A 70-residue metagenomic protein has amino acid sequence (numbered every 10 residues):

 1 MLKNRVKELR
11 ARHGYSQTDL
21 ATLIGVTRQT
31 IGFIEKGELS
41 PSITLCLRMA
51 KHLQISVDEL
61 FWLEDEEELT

Functional and structural regions predicted by a protein language model:
N4-L23: Short basic helix-loop element that most often maps to the first helix and adjoining turn of HTH DNA-binding modules
V6, L20-A21, I31-I34, L60: Conserved hydrophobic/aromatic packing and binding residues within compact polymer-binding modules
Q17, R28, C46: Helix-turn-helix DNA-binding elements, focusing on the entry/boundary residues of the two helices that contact DNA
V26-L39: Recognition helix of helix-turn-helix/homeodomain-like DNA-binding domains that insert into the DNA major groove
E38-R48, E67: Short, basic-rich loop-to-helix N-cap that marks the start of a DNA-contacting helix
T44-E59: DNA major-groove recognition helix of helix-turn-helix/homeodomain DNA-binding modules
K51, F61-T70: Short, charged recognition helix plus adjacent turn of helix-turn-helix-like nucleic-acid-binding domains
